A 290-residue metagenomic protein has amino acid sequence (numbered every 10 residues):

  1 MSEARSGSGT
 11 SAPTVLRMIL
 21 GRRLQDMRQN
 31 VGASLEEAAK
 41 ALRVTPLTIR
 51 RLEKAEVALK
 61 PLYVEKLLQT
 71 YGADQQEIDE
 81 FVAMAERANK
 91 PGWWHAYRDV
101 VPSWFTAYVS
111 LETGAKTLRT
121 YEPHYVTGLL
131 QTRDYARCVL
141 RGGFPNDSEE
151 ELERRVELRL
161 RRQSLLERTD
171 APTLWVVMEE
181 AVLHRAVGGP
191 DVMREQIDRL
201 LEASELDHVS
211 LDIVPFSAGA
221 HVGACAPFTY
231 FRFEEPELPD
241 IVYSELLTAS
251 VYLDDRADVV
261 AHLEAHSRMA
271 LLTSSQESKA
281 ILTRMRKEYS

Functional and structural regions predicted by a protein language model:
S2-R22, D26, N30, L35-K40 (+4 more regions): Interdomain hinge/linker segments and adjacent boundary elements that couple functional modules
E36, P46-L47: Key DNA-contact positions within bacterial/archaeal DNA-binding proteins
R50: Aromatic/His-enriched, Gly/Pro-containing loop or helix-boundary segments that lie immediately adjacent to catalytic
V177, V187-S290: C-terminal regulatory/effector modules of DNA-binding transcriptional regulators
